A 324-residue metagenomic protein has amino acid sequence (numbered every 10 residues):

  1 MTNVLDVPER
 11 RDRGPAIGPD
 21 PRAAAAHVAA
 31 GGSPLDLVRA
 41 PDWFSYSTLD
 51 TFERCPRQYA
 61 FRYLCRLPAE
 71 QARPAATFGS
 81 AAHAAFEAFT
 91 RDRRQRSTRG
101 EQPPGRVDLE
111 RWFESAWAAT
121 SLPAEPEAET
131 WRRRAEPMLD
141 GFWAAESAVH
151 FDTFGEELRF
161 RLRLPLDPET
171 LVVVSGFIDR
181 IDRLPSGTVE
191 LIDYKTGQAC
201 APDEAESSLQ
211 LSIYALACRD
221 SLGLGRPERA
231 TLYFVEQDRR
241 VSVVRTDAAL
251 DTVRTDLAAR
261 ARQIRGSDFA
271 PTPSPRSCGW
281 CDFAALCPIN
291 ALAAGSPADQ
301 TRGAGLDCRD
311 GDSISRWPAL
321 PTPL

Functional and structural regions predicted by a protein language model:
M1-T77, P297, G303-L324: C-terminal, charged and often intrinsically disordered regions of DNA end-processing helicases and nucleases
C55, C278-C281, C287: Short cysteine clusters
L67-A75, R93-G100, A124-E125, A201 (+1 more regions): Short, polar/flexible loop-turn hinges at active-site or ligand-entry regions and domain interfaces
P74, F78, A82, W131 (+3 more regions): Hydrophobic (often cysteine-bearing) scaffold residues that line and stabilize catalytic clefts of nucleotide/cofactor
A84-L164, P323: A non-catalytic, helix-rich entry segment at domain boundaries
L158-T255: Mg2+/Mn2+-dependent nuclease catalytic core
A249-D282: Polybasic (Lys/Arg-rich)
N290-Q300: Short cysteine/histidine-rich zinc-coordinating motifs and their immediately flanking basic loops
